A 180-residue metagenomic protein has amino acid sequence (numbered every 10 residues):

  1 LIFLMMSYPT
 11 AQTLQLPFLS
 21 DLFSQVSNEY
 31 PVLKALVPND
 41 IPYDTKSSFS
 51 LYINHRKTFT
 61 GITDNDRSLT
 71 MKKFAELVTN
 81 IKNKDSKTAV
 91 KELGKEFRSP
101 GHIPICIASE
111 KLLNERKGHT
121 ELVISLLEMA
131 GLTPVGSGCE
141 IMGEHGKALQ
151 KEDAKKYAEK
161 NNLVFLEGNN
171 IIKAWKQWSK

Functional and structural regions predicted by a protein language model:
L1-K180: Catalytic domains of riboflavin
